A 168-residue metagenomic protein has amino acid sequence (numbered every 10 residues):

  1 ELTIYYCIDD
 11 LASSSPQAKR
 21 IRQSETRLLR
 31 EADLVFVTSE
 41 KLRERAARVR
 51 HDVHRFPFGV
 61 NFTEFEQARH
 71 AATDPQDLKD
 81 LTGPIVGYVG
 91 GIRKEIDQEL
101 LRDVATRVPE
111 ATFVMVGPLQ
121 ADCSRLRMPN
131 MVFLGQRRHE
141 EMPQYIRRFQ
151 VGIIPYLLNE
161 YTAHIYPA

Functional and structural regions predicted by a protein language model:
A18-V35: Membrane-proximal helix-turn-helix segments that form the acceptor-binding/catalytic region of lipid-linked
A32-R55: A short, active-site helix/loop in glycosyltransferases that binds the activated sugar's phosphate group
K41, G59-F62, A68: Carbohydrate-associated surface elements
E66-D80: A short helix/loop element that forms part of the nucleotide-sugar donor recognition site in Leloir-type
D77-I96, R102-A105, F113: Conserved donor-binding/catalytic core segment of Leloir-type glycosyltransferases
T112-C123: Glycosyltransferase donor-sugar binding loop
D122-Q144: Nucleotide-activated donor-binding/catalytic signature segment of Leloir-type glycosyltransferases, i.e., the conserved
E140, Q144, I154-A168: Nucleotide-sugar-dependent
